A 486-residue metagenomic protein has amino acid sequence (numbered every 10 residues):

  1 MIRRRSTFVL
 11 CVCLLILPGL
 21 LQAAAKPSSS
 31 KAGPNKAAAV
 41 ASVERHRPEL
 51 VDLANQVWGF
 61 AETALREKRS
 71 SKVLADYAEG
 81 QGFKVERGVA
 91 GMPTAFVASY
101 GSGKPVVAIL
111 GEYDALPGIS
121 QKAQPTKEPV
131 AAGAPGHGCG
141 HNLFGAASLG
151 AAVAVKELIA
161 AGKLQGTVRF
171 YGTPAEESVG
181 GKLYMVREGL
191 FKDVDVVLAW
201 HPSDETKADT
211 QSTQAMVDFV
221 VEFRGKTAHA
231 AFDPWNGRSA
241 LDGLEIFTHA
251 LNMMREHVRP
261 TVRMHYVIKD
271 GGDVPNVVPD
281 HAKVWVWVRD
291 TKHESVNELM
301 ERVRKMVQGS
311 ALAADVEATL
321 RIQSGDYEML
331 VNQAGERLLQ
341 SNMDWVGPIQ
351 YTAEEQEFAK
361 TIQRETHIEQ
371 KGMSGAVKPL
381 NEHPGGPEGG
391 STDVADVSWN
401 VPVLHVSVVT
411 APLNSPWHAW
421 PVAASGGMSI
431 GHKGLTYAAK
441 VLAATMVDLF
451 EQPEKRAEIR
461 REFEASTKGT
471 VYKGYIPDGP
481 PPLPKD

Functional and structural regions predicted by a protein language model:
M1-L10: Bacterial N-terminal signal peptides that target proteins for export
V9-G19: Bacterial N-terminal signal peptides
A24-K26, K31-H137, N142, A146-G166: Acidic/His- and Gly-rich active-site-bordering loop/insert found across diverse amide/peptide-bond hydrolases
K26, D242-D486: Metal-dependent amide/peptide-bond hydrolase catalytic core, centered on the "pita-bread" metallohydrolase fold
S42-H46, L53-Q56, F60, Y77-K84 (+10 more regions): Structured segments of extracytoplasmic/periplasmic soluble domains in secreted or envelope-associated proteins
V57, A98, I109, H141 (+9 more regions): Divalent metal-coordination and catalytic microenvironments
D114-K127, S212-E222, A411-A419: Acidic-glycine-rich active-site phosphate/pyrophosphate-binding loop
P125-G136, N142-L143, I159-P279, R289: Histidine/acidic-residue-rich, glycine-tolerant segments that coordinate divalent metal ions
